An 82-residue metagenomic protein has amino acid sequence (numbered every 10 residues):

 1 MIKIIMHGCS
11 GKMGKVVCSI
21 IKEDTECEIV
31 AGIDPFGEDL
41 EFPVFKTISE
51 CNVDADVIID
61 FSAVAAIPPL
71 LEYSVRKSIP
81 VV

Functional and structural regions predicted by a protein language model:
M1-I5: Extreme N-terminal starter segment of soluble prokaryotic enzymes
H7-C18: N-terminal Rossmann NAD(P)H-binding glycine-rich loop of SDR-like oxidoreductase domains
K12, E38, V64: Conserved Rossmann-like nucleotide-cofactor binding loop
C18, K22, V75: Gly/Ala-rich phosphate-binding loop of Rossmann-like dinucleotide-binding domains, activating on the conserved
K22-F42: NAD(P)-binding Rossmann-fold cofactor-contacting core
F45-D54: Short amphipathic alpha-helix with an adjacent loop that forms part of the alpha/beta core around
I58-I59: N-terminal Rossmann-like NAD(P) cofactor-binding module of classical short-chain dehydrogenase/reductase
A63, P69-V82: Beta-strand-loop-alpha-helix segment that lines the small-molecule cofactor/substrate pocket of alpha/beta enzymes
